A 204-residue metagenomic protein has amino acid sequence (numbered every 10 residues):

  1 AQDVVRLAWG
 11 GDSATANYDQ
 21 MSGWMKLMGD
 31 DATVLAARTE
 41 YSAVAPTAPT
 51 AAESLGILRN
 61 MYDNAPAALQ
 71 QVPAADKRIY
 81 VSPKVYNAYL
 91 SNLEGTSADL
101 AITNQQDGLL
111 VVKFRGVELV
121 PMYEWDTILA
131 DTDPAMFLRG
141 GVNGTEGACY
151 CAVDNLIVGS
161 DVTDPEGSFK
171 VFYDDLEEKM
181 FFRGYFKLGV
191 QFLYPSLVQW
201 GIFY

Functional and structural regions predicted by a protein language model:
Q2, P83, E146: Internal mixed-charge
Q2, R6, Q71-A74: Intrinsically disordered or highly flexible coil/loop and linker segments, enriched in small and charged/polar residues
D3-M21: Short, glycine/acidic-rich hinge or "gate" loops at secondary-structure transitions that mediate conformational
S13-A14, K84-N87: Short, internal active-site loops enriched in acidic
A14-T15, D76, F172-D175: Alpha-helical interaction segments
D19-N60, S91-Y204: Sequence/fold signature of self-assembling virion shell proteins
Y62-Q71: Short, basic/hydrophobic alpha-helical segments
V72-V85: Beta-edge loop/turn motif
